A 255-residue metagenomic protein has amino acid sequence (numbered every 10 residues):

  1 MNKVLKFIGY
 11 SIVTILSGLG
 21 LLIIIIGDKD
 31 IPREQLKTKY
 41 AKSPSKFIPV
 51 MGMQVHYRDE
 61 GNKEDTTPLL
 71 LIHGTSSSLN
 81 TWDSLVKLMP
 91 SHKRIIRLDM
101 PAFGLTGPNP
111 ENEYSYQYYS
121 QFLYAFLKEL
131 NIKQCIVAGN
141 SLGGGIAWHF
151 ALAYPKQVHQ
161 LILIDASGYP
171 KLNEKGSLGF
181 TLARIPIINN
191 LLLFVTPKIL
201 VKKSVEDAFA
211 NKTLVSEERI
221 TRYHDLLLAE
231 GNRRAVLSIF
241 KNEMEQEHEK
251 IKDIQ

Functional and structural regions predicted by a protein language model:
N2-T67, H92, K133: Alpha/beta-hydrolase fold catalytic core
G27-I31, Q35-L36, K175-G176, F194-D253: Conserved alpha/beta-hydrolase catalytic His-Asp/Glu region
P44, V50-G52, R58-E60, M100-A138: Active-site loop/oxyanion-hole signature of alpha/beta-hydrolase fold enzymes
M53, D59-L105: Conserved HGGG/HGGXW glycine-rich cap/lid loop of the alpha/beta-hydrolase fold
T81-D83, T106-N112, L172-E174: Conserved catalytic-core motifs of eukaryotic protein kinase domains, centered on the activation segment
S84, H149-A153: Active-site signature of alpha/beta-hydrolase-fold catalytic machinery across serine- and Asp/Cys-nucleophile hydrolases
G139, G143, A147: Gly/Ala-rich beta-loop-alpha elbow adjacent to hydrolase catalytic centers
L152, L161-L191: Flexible "cap/lid" loop of the alpha/beta hydrolase fold
